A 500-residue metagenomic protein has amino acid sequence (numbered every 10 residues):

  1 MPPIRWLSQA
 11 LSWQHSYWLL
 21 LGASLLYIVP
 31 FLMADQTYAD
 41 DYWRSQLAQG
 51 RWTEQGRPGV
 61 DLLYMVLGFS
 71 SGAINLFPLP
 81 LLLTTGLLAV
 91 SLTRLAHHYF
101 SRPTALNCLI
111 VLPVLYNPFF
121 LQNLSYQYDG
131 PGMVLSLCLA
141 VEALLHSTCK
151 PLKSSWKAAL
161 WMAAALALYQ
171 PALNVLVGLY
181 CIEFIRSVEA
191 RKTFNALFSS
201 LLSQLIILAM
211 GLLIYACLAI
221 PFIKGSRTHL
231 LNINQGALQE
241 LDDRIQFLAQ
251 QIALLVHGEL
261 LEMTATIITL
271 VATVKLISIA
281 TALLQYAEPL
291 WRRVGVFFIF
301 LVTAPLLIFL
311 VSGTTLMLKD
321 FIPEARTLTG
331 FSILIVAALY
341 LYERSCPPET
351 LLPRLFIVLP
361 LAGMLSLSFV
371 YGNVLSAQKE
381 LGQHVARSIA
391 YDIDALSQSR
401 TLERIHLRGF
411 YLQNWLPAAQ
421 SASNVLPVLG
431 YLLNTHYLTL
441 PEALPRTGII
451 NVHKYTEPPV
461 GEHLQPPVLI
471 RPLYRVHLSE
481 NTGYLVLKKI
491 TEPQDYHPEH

Functional and structural regions predicted by a protein language model:
P2-E54, P58, Y64, G68-V90 (+8 more regions): Intrinsically disordered, polar/acidic, low-complexity terminal segments
Y27-L79, A89, Q127, A163 (+1 more regions): Transmembrane catalytic cores of multi-pass membrane glycosyltransferases and polysaccharide-assembly enzymes
T53, R57, T84, A105-T148 (+2 more regions): Membrane-interface micro-motifs in multi-pass membrane enzymes
T93-R94, E142-H146, L179-S187, V271-K275 (+1 more regions): Transmembrane alpha-helices and membrane-interface helical segments of multi-pass integral membrane enzymes
L109-P113, K157-A163, F300, P353-A362: Central hydrophobic cores of alpha-helical transmembrane segments in multi-pass integral membrane proteins
L121-L124, L173-V175, Q413-P417: Short catalytic/ligand-binding loop motif for oxyanion handling, primarily in non-cytosolic enzymes, centered on
A140-S155, E189-K192: Membrane-interface transmembrane helices that cradle and orient dolichyl/undecaprenyl
P289-H384: Long, well-ordered mid-to-C-terminal structural blocks that present hydrophobic/aromatic surfaces
